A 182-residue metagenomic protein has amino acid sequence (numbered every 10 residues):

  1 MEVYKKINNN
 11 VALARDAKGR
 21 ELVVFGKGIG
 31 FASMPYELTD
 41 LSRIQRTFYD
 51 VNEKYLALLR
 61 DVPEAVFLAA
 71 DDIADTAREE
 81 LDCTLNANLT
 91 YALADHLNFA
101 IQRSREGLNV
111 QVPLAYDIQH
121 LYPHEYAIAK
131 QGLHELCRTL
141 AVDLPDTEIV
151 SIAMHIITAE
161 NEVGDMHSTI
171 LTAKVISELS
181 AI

Functional and structural regions predicted by a protein language model:
M1-I182: A cross-family "folded-core" feature that marks the main globular domain of proteins
